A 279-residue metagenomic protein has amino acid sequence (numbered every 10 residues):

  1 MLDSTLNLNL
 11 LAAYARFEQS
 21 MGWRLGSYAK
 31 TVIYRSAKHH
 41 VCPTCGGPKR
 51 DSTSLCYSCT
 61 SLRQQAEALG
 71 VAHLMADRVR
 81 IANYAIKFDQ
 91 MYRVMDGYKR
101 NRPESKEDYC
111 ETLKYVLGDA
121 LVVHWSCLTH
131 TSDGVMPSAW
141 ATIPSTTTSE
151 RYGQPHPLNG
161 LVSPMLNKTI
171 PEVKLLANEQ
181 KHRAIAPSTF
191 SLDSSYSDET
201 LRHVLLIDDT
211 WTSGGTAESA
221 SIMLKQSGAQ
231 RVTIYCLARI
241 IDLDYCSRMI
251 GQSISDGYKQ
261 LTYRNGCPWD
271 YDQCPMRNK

Functional and structural regions predicted by a protein language model:
M1-S36, C42-C45, A238-I240: A broadly conserved sequence feature marking short terminus-proximal activation segments in nucleic acid-centric
M21-W23, W140-P144: A short, surface-exposed helix-loop junction/capping segment
Y28-V32, V41-G46, S52-A139, N167-H203 (+1 more regions): Active-site-facing substrate-recognition patch
A37-H39, Q230-R231: Short glycine-/polar-rich loops that comprise or flank the Walker A/P-loop and associated switch/sensor motifs
C45, T142-I143, I207, Y235: Short hydrophobic segments within beta-strands
T142-I143, T148-R151, L243: Short catalytic/ligand-binding loop motif for oxyanion handling, primarily in non-cytosolic enzymes, centered on
R151-I170: Substrate-recognition/cap helix-loop segment adjacent to the acidic, metal-dependent catalytic center of Asp-based
P171-N278: PRPP/pyrophosphate-binding module of the type I phosphoribosyltransferase fold
